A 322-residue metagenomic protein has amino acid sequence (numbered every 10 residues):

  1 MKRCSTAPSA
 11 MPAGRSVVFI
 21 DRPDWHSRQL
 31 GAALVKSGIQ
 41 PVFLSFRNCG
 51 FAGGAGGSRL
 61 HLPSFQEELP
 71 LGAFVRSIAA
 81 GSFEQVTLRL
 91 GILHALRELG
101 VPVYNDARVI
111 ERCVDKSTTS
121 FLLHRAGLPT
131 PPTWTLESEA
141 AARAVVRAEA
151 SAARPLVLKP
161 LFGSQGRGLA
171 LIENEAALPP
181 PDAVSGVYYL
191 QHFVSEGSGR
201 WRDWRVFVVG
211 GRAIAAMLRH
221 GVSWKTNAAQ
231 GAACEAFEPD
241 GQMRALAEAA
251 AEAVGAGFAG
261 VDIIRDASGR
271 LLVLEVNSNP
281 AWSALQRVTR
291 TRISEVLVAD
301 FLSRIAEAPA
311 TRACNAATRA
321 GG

Functional and structural regions predicted by a protein language model:
P12-V17: Extreme N-terminal starter segment of soluble prokaryotic enzymes
D21-P132: Conserved N-proximal alpha/beta basic substrate-recognition cap immediately N-terminal to, or forming the N-lobe
P129-A153: Rossmann-like NAD(P)H-binding beta-loop-alpha module
L156, I214-A215, A259, L272-L274: Protein kinase-like catalytic core scaffold
Q165-A251: Phosphate-binding site of ATP-dependent enzymes
W224-V273, S294-R312, R319-G321: A long amphipathic alpha-helix within ATP-dependent nucleotide-binding catalytic cores
N277-R290: Glycine-rich phosphate/pyrophosphate-binding beta-alpha loops
